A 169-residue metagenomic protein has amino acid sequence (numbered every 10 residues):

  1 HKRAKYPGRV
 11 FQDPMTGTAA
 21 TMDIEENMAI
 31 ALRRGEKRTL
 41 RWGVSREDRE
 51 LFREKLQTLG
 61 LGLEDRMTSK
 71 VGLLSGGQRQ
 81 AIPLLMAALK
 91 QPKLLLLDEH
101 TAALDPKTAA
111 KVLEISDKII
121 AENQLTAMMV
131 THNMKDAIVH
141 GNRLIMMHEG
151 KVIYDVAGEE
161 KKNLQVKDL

Functional and structural regions predicted by a protein language model:
H1-G8, T16, A20, R38-T39 (+2 more regions): ABC ATPase NBD coupling module
M22-R34: Q-loop/switch helix immediately C-terminal to the Walker
A87-A88: ABC ATPase C-loop
L95-D98: Catalytic Walker B motif of ABC-type/P-loop ATPase nucleotide-binding domains
P106-T108: Helix N-cap at the start of a conserved alpha-helix in ABC-type nucleotide-binding domains
A110-E122: Helical segment within the ABC ATPase nucleotide-binding domain
T131-H132: H-loop/switch region of ABC-family ATPase nucleotide-binding domains
K151-L169: Conserved beta-strand-loop-alpha-helix hinge in the C-terminal portion of ABC ATPase nucleotide-binding domains
